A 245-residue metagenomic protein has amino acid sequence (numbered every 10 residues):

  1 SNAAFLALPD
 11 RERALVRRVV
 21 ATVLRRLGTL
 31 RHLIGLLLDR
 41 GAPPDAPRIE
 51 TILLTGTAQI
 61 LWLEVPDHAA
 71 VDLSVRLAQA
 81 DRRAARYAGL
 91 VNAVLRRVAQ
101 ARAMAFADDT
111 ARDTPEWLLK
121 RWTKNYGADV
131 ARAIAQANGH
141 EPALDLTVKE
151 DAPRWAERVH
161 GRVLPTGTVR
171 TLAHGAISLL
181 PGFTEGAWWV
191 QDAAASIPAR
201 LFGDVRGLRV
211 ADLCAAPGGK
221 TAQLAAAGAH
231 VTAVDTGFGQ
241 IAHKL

Functional and structural regions predicted by a protein language model:
S1-L245: S-adenosylmethionine
